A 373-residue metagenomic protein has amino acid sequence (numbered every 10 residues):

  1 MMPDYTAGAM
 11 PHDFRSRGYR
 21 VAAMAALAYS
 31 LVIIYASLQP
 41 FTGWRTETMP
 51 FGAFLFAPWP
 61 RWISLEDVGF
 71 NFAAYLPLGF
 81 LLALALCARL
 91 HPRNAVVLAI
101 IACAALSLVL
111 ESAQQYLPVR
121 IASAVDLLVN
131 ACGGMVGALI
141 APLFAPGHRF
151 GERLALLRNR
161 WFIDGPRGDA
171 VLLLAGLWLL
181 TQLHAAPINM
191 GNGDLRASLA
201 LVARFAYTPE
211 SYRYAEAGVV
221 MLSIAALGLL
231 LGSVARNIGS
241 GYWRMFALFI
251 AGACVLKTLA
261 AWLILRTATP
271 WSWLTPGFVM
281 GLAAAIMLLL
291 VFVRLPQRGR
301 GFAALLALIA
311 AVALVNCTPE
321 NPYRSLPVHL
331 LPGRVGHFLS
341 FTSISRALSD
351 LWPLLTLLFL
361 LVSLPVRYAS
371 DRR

Functional and structural regions predicted by a protein language model:
M2-R120, A124, M135-R373: Bulky hydrophobic segments
L128-A131: Long, hydrophobic, well-ordered secondary-structure blocks that form the structural core and pocket-lining surfaces
